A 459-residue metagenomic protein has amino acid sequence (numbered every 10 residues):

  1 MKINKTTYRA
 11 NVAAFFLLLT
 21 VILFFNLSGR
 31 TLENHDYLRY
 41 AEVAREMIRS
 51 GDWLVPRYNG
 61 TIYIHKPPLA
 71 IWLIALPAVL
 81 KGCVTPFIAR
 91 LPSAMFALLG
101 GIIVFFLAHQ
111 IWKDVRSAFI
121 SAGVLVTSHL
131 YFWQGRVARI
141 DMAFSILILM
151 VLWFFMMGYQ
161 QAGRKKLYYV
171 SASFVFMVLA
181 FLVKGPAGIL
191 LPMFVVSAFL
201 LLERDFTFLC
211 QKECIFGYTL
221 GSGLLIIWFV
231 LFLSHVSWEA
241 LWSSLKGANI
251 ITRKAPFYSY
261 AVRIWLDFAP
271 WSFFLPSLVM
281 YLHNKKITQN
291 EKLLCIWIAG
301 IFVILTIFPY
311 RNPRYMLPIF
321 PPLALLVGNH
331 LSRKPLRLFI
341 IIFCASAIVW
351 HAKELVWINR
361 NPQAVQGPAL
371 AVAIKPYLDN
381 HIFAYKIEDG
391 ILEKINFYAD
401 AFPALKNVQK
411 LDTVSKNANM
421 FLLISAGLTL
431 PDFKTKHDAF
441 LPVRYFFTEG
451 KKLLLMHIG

Functional and structural regions predicted by a protein language model:
A10-F15, V104-T127: Transmembrane-helix signature of polytopic, membrane-embedded enzymes that assemble or transfer cell-envelope glycans
I22-F24, R39-H65, L69-W72, L76: Extracytosolic helix-loop segments that constitute the early lumenal/periplasmic catalytic or substrate-binding loops
V43, F176-L179, V183, G188-N290 (+1 more regions): Transmembrane-lumen/periplasm boundary regions of multi-pass, lipid-linked membrane glycan transferases
L91-W112, M150: Transmembrane-helix motifs of polytopic, lipid-linked glycan transferases
H109-I111, V151-V170, N284-K285, L331: Membrane-interface transmembrane helices that cradle and orient dolichyl/undecaprenyl
R116, M157-V178, I296-I298: Short hydrophobic alpha-helices at membrane interfaces in multi-pass membrane enzymes
W133-F144: Short acidic/glycine- and proline-prone juxtamembrane loop motifs at membrane-interface regions of multi-pass membrane
A352-I458: Short periplasmic/luminal acceptor-recognition loop of GT-C membrane glycosyltransferases, typified by
